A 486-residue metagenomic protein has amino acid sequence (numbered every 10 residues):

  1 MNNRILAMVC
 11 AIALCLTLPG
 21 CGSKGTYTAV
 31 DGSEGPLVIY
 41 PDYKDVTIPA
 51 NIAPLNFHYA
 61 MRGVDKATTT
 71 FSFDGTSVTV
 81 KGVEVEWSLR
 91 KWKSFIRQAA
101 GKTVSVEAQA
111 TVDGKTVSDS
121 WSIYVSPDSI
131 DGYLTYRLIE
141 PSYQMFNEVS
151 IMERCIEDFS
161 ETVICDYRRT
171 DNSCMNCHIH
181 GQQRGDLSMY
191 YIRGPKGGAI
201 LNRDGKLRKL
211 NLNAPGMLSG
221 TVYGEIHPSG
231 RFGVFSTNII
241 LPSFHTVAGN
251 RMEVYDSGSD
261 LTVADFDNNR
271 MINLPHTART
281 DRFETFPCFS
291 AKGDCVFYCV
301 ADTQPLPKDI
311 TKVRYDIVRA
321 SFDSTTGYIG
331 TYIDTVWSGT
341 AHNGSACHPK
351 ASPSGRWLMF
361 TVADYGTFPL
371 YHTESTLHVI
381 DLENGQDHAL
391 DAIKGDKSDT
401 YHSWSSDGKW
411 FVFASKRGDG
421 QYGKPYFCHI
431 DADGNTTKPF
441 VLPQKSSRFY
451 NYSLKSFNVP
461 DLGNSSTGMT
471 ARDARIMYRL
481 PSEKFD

Functional and structural regions predicted by a protein language model:
M1-V9: Bacterial N-terminal signal peptides that target proteins for export
V9-T17: Bacterial N-terminal signal peptides
C21-D486: Sequence signature of WD/YWTD-type beta-propeller architectures
